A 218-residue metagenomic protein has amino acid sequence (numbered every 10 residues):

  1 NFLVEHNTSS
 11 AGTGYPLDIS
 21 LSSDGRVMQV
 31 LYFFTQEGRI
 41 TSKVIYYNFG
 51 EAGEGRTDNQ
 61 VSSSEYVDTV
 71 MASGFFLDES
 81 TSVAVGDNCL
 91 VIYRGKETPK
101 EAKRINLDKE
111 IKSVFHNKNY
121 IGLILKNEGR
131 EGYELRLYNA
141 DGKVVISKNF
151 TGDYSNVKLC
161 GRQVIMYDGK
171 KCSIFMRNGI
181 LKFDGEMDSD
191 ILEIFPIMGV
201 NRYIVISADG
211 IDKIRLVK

Functional and structural regions predicted by a protein language model:
N1, Q29-E37, D78-C89, N117-K118 (+3 more regions): Beta-strand C-termini and the immediately following turn/loop, strongest in propeller blades
F2-G86: Solenoidal tandem-repeat scaffolds enriched in leucines and small polar residues
F2-S10, G55-E65, T98-N106, G142-K148 (+1 more regions): A short beta-strand motif characteristic of beta-propeller blades
A11-S23, Q60-S80, N106-K118, N149-R162 (+1 more regions): Repeated scaffold domains used in trafficking and secretory/extracellular systems, primarily beta-propellers
Q36-N48, D87-R94, R130-R136, K171-F175 (+1 more regions): Structural motif
D78-Y154: Eukaryotic tandem repeat interaction scaffolds
L159-I197: Ankyrin-repeat and related helical/solenoid repeat scaffolds used for protein-protein interactions
K182, D188-K218: Blade-level signature of beta-propeller repeat domains, shared across WD40, Kelch, NHL, RCC1 and BNR/Asp-box propellers
